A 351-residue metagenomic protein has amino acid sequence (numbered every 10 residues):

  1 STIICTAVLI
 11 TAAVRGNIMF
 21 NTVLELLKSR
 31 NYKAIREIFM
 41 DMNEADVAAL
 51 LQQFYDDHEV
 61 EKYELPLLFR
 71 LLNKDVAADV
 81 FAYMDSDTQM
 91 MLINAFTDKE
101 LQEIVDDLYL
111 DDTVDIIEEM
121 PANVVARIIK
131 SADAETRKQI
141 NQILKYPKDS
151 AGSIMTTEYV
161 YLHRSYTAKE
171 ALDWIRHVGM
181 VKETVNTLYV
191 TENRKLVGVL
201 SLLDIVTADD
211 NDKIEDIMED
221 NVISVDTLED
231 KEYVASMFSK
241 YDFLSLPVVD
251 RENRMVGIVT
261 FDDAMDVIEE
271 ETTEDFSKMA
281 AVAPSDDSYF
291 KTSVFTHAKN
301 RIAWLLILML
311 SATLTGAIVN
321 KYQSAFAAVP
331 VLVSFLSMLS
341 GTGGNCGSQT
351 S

Functional and structural regions predicted by a protein language model:
R15-A283: Hydrophobic packing positions in regular secondary-structure scaffolds
T272-S351: Alpha-helical transmembrane segments and their membrane-interface boundaries that form or gate the permeation pathway
